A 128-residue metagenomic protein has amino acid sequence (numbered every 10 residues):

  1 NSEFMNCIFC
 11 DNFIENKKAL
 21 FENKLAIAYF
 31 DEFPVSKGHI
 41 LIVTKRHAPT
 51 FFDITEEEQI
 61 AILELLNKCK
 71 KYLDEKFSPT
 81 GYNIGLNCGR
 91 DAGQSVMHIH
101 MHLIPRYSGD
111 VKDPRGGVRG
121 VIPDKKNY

Functional and structural regions predicted by a protein language model:
S2-Y128: HIT superfamily nucleotide-processing domains
